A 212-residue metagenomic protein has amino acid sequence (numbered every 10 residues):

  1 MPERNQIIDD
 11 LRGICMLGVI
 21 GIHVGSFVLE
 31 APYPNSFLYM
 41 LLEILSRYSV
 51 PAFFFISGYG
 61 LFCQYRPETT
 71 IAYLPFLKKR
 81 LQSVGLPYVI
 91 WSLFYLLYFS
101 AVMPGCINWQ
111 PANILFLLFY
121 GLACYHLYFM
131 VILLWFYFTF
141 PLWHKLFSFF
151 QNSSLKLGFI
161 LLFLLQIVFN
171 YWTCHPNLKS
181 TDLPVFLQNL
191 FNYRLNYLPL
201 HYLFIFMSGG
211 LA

Functional and structural regions predicted by a protein language model:
M1-I7, N35-L45, G121, S154 (+1 more regions): Membrane-interfacial loop-to-transmembrane-helix junctions in polytopic alpha-helical membrane proteins
P2-N5, R66-K78, H144-K156: Membrane-interface helix-boundary motifs at transmembrane edges
Q6-Y65, V84-S92, A123: Functionally critical transmembrane alpha-helices in membrane proteins and complexes, commonly lining
L17-E30, L96-A101, V168-C174: Alpha-helical transmembrane segments of multi-pass membrane proteins
E30-L41, I107-L118, S180-L190: Membrane-interface interhelical loops and short amphipathic "cap" helices that link adjacent transmembrane segments
E43-A52, Q64-F99, Q110-Y125, F136: Transmembrane alpha-helical segments and their boundary/interface "anchor" motifs in multi-pass integral membrane
I56-G60, P141, M207-G210: Transmembrane alpha-helix boundary and packing residues in multipass membrane permease domains and related
Y98-M103, Q110-H175, Y193-F206: Hydrophobic alpha-helical segments with transmembrane-like composition
